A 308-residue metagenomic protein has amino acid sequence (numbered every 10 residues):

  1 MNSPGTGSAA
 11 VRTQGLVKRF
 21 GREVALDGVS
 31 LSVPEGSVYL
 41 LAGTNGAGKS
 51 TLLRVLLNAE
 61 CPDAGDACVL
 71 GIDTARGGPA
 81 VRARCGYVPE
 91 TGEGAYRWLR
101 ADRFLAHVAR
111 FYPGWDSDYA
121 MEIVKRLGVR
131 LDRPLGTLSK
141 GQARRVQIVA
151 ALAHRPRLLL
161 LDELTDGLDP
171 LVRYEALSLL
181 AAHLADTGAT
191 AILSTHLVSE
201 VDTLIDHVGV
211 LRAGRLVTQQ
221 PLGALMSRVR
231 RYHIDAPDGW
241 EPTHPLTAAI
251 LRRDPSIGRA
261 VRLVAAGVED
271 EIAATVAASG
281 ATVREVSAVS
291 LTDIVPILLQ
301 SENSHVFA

Functional and structural regions predicted by a protein language model:
N2-P4, R259-A308: C-terminal coupling/interaction segments
V11, L26-G28, R82: Conserved structural motif at the start of ABC-family nucleotide-binding domains
L57: Helix-to-loop junction immediately C-terminal to a conserved catalytic motif
G65-D73, V81: Conserved ABC transporter NBD signature motif
P89-V146: ABC-family P-loop ATPase nucleotide-binding domains
L159-E163, L168: Catalytic Walker B motif of ABC-type/P-loop ATPase nucleotide-binding domains
Y174-D270, E285: ABC transporter nucleotide-binding domain
